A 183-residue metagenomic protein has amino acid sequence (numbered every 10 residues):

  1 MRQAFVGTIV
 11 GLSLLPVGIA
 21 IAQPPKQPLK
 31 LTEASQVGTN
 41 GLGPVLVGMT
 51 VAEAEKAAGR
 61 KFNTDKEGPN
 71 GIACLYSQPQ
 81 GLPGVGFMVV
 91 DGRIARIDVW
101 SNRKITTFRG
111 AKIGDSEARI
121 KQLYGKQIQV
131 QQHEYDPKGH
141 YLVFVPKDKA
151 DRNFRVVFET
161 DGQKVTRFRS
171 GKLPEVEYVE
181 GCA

Functional and structural regions predicted by a protein language model:
M1-A4: Positively charged n-region of N-terminal signal peptides that target proteins for export
G7-P16: Bacterial N-terminal signal peptides
G18-I21: Sec/Tat signal peptide C-region and signal peptidase I cleavage site
Q23-P44: N-terminal low-complexity, Pro/Thr/Ser-rich intrinsically disordered segments that act as propeptides or flexible
Q23-Q27, M49-V90, K112, S116-V179: A cross-family detector of function-defining hotspots
G38-V45, K104-A111: Second-shell loop/turn segments in exported
I97-W100, R109-I113: Mid-length scaffold segments of soluble, non-membrane domains
G181-A183: Short, solvent-exposed mixed-charge patches
